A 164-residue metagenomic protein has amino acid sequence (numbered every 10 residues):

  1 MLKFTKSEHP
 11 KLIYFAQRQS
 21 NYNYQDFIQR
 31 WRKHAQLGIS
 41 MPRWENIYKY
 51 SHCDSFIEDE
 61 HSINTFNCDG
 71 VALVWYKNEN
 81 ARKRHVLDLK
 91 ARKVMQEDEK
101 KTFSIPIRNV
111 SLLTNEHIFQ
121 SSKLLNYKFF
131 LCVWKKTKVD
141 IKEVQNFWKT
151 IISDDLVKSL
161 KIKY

Functional and structural regions predicted by a protein language model:
M1-Y164: Macromolecular interaction modules
